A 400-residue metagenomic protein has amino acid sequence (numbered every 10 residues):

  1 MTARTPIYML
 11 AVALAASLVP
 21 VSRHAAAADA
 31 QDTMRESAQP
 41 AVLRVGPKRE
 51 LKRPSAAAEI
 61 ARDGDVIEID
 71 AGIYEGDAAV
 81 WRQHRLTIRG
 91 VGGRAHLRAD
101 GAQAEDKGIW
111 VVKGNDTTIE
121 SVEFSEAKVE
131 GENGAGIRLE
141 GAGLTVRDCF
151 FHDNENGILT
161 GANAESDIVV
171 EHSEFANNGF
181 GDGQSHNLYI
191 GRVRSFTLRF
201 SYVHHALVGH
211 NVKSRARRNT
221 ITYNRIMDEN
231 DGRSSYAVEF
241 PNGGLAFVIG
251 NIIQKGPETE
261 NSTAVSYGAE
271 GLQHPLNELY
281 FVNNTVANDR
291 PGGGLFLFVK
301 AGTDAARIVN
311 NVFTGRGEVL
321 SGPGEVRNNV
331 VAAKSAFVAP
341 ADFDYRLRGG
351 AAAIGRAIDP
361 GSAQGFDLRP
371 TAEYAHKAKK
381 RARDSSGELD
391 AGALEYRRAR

Functional and structural regions predicted by a protein language model:
M1-R4: N-terminal secretory signal peptides that target proteins for export/translocation
M9-S17: Bacterial N-terminal signal peptides
V19-A30: Signal peptide processing junction and immediate N-terminal pro/mature segment of secreted/exported proteins
D29-S37: Blade/loop signatures of beta-propeller domains
S37-G76, A351-A352, D390: Acidic Gly/Asp/Thr-rich repetitive segments characteristic of extracellular carbohydrate-active and adhesion proteins
D63-A71, E75-A99, V112-D116: Beta-solenoid repeat scaffold
A78-A79, H96-V112, E120, F124-D344 (+2 more regions): Glycine- and acidic/polar-rich repeat regions and solenoidal domains
V331-A399: C-terminal accessory segments
